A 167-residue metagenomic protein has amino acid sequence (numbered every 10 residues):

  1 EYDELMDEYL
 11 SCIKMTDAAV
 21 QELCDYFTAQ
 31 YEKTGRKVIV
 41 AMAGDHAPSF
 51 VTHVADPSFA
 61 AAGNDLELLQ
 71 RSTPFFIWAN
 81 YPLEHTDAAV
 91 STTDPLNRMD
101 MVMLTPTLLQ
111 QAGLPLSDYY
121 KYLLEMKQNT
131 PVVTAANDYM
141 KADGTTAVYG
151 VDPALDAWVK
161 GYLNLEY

Functional and structural regions predicted by a protein language model:
E1-Y167: Solvent-exposed soluble domains appended to multi-pass membrane proteins
